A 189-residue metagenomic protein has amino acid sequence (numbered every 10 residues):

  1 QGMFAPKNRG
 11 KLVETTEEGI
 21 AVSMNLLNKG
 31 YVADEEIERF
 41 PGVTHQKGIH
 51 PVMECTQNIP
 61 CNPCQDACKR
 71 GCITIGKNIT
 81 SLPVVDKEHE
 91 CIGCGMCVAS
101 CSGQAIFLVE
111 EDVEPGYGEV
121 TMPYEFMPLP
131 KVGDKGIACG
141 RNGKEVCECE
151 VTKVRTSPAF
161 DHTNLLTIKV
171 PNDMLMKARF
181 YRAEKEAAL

Functional and structural regions predicted by a protein language model:
Q1-M3, N62-I79, M96-D112: Iron-sulfur cluster-binding cysteine motifs and their immediate structural context in ferredoxin-like electron-transfer
E14-T15, I37-P60, T74-G93, E110-F126: Ferredoxin-like iron-sulfur electron-transfer modules
A105, G140-V146: Short, charged beta-turn/beta-strand-edge "cap" motif at the junction between a beta-strand and an adjacent loop
L129-K131: Short, well-ordered loop/turn sites that connect or cap secondary structure elements
E145-P158: Short beta-strand-centered aromatic/proline hotspots
T156-V170: Short, solvent-exposed secondary-structure boundary/capping segments
F180-L189: Intrinsically disordered, low-complexity, charged/polar segments
